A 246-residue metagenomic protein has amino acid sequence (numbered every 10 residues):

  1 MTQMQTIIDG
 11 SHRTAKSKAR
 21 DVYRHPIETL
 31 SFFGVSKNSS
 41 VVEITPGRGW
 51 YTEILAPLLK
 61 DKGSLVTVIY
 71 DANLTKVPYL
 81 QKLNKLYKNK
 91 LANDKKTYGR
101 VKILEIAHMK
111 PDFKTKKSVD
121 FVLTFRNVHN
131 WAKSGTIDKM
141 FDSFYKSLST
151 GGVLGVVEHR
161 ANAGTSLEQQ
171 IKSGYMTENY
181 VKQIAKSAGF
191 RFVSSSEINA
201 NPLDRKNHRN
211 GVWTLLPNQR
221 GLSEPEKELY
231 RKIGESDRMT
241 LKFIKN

Functional and structural regions predicted by a protein language model:
Q3-K37: Class I SAM-dependent methyltransferase Rossmann-like catalytic core, especially the SAM/SAH-binding loop
K37-G47: Conserved class I S-adenosyl-L-methionine
A56-P57, I137-T150: A short glycine-rich, Lys/Arg-flanked "PGG" loop and its adjoining helix->strand segment in the class I
L65-V68, G151-H159: Conserved beta-strand signature within the Rossmann-like core of class I S-adenosyl-L-methionine
Y79-P111: S-adenosyl-L-methionine
Y98, D112-V122: A short acidic, Gly/Pro-enriched loop at the edge of an enzyme's catalytic core that lines a small-molecule cofactor
E105-M109, N130-S143: A short, conserved alpha-helix within the catalytic core of class I
R205-N246: Core SAM-dependent methyltransferase catalytic element
